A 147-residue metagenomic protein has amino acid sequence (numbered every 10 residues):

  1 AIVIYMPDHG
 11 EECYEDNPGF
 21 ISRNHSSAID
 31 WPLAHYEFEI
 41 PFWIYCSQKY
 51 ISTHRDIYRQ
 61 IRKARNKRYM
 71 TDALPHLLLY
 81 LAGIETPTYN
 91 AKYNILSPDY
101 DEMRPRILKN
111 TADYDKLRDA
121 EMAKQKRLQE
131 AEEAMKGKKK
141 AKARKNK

Functional and structural regions predicted by a protein language model:
A1-K147: Catalytic domains that recognize anionic headgroups
